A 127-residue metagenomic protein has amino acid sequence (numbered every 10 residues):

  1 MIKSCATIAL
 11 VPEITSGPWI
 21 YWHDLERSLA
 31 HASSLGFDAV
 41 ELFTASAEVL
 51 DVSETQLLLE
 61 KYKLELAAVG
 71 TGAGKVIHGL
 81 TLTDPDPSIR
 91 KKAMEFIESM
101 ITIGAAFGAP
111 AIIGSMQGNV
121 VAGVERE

Functional and structural regions predicted by a protein language model:
M1-A106: N-terminal pre-domain/capping segments
T83-I89, N119-E127: Surface-exposed cleft-lining segments at the edges of enzyme active sites
M100, G104-V124: Active-site groove signature of glycoside hydrolases
